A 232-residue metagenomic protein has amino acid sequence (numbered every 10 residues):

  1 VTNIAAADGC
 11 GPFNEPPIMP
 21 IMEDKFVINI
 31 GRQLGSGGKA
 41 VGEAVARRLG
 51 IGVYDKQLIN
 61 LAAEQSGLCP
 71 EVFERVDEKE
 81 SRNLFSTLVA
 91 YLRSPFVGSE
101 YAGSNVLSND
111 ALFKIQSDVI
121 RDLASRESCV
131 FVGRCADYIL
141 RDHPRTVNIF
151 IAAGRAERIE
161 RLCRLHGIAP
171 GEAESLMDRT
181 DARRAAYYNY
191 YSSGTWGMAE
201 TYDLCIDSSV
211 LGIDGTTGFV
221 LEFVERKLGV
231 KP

Functional and structural regions predicted by a protein language model:
V1-I21: Short, Lys/Arg-enriched N-terminal segments with co-localized hydrophobic residues within the first ~10-30 amino acids
D24-I28: Pre-Walker A (Motif I) flank of P-loop NTPase domains
I30-E43: Glycine-rich phosphate-binding P-loop
E43-G50: A conserved segment at the C-terminal end of the G1
G52-A63: Short beta-strand-centered segment that lines the nucleotide-binding/catalytic pocket of NTP-utilizing
A63-S128: ATP-dependent small-molecule kinase phosphotransfer cores that center on conserved nucleotide phosphate-binding segments
R82-L88, R93, A169-D214: Small-molecule kinase domains that catalyze NTP-dependent phosphoryl transfer to phosphate-bearing small molecules
D142-C163, P170-A173, M177-D178: Conserved phosphate-donor/acceptor-positioning beta-strand/loop module used by diverse small-molecule
